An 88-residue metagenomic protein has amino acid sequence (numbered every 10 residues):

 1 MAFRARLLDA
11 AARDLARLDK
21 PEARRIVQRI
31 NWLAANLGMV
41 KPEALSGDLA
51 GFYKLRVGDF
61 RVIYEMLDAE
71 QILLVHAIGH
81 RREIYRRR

Functional and structural regions predicted by a protein language model:
M1-D59, L67-L74, E83-R88: Basic, Lys/Arg-enriched alpha-helical interface segments
G79: Residues forming the ATP-binding cleft of Hanks-type serine/threonine protein kinase domains
